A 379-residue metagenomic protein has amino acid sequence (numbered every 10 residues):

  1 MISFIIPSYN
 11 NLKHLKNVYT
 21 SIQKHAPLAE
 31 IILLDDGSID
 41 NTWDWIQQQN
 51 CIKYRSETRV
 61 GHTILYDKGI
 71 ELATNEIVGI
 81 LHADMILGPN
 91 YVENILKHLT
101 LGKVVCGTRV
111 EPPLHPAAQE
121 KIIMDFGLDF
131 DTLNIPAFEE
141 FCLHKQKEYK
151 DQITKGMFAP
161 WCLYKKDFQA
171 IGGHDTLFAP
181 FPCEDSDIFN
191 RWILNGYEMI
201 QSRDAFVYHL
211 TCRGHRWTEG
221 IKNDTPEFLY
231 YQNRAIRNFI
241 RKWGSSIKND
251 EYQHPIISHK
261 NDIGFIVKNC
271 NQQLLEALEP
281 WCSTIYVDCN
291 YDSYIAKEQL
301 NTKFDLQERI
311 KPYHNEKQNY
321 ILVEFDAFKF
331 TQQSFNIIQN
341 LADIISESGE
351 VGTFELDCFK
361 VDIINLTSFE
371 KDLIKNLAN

Functional and structural regions predicted by a protein language model:
I2-V18, H25-A26, L34, H98 (+2 more regions): A conserved hydrophobic helix/loop-capping motif in glycosyltransferases and polysaccharide synthases
T20-A29, A277-T284: Short, acidic, metal-binding catalytic loop of nucleotide-sugar glycosyltransferases
L34-D44, T58, C289-I295: A conserved acidic beta->alpha catalytic loop
S56-A73: Glycine-rich, basic loop-to-helix element that forms the pyrophosphate-binding segment of sugar-nucleotide handling
V78: Short aromatic/hydrophobic "clamp" motif used to bind/position activated sugar donors
I86, T154-P160, Q169-V207: Donor nucleotide-sugar recognition loop
I86-F130: Conserved donor NDP-sugar-binding/catalytic core segment of glycosyltransferases
F141-K166: A recurrent flexible, glycine/aromatic-enriched loop bordering the glycosyltransferase active site that acts as
